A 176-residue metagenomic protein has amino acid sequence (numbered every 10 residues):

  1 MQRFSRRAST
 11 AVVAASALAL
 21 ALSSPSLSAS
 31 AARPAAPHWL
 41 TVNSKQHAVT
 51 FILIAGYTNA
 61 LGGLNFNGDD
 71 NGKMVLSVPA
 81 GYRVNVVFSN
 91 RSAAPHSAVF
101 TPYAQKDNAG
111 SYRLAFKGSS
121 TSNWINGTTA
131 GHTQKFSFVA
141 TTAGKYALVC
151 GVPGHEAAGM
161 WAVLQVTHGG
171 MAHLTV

Functional and structural regions predicted by a protein language model:
Q2-L61, H173-V176: Extracytoplasmic entry segments of secretory-pathway proteins
V12, L20-S23, N43-Q46, G68-D70 (+4 more regions): A generic structural signal for short, solvent-exposed coil/turn residues that cap or connect secondary-structure
A29-H38, T121-V176: Extracellular/periplasmic metallocenter environments
A29-P34, V78-Y82, Y112: Short N-terminal helix-initiation segments at or just after the protein's N-terminus
H38-S44, G72-F100, Q134-T142, Y146-L148: Beta-strand cores of secreted/periplasmic/IMS beta-sandwich domains, seen most often in copper-related folds
H47-R83: N-terminal edge beta-strand
A55-Y57, Y82, S89-S92, F100-A104 (+4 more regions): A mature extracytoplasmic/lumenal domain signature
L64, A93-A130, E156-G159, V163: Histidine- and aromatic-enriched segments that form or immediately flank copper-ligand environments
